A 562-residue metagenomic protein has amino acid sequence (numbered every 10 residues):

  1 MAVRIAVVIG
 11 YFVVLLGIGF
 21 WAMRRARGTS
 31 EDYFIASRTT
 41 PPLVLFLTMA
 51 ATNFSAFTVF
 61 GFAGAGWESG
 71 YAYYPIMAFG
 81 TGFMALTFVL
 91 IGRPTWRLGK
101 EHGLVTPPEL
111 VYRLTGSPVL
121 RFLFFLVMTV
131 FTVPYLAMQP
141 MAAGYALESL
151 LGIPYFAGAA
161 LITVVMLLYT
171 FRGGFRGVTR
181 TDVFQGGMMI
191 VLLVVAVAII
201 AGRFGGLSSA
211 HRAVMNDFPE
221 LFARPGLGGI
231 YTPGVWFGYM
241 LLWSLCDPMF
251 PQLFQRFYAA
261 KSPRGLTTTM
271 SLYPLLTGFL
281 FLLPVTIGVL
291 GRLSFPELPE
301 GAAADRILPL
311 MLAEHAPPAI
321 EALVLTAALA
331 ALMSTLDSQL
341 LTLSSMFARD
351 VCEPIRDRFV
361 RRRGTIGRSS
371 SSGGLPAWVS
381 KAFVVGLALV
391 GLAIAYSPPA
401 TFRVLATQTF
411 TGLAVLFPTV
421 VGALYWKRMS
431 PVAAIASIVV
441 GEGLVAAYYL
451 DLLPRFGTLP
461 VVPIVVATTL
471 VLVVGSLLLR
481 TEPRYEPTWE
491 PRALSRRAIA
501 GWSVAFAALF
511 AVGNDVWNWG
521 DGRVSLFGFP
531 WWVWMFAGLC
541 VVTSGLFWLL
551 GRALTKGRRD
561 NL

Functional and structural regions predicted by a protein language model:
M1-R523, P530, G538-T543, W548-L562: Membrane-embedded helix-loop-helix hairpins and adjacent transmembrane boundary segments in multi-pass transporters
